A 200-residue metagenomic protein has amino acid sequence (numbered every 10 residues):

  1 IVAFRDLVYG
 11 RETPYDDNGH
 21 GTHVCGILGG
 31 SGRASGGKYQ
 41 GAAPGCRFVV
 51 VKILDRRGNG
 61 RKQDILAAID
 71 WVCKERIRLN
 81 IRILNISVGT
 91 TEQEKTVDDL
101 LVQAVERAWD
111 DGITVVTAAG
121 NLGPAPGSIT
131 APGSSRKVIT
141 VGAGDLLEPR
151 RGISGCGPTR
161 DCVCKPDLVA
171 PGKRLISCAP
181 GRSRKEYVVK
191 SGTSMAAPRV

Functional and structural regions predicted by a protein language model:
I1, R5, G133-V200: Extracellular S/T/G-rich loop segment that most often corresponds to the catalytic His/Ser-adjacent loop
I1-A3, R11-Q63, L79-R82, D110 (+2 more regions): Subtilisin-like serine protease catalytic core
L7-Y9, A34, L54-G58, T90-Q93 (+4 more regions): Solvent-exposed loop/turn segments at secondary-structure junctions within structured extracellular/periplasmic domains
G29-R33, D70-I77, E106, D110 (+1 more regions): Sec-exported extracytoplasmic/periplasmic mature domains
G36-K38, L101-V105, A125-I129, G152-G155: Short beta-alpha junctions and helix-cap segments that line functional grooves
I69-K95, A118-A119: Short acidic, glycine-rich surface-loop motifs adjacent to enzyme active sites
L100-V115: Catalytic-core regions built around general acid/base machinery
N121-K137: Glycine-rich, charge-decorated loop segments at or immediately adjacent to ligand/cofactor-binding or catalytic sites
